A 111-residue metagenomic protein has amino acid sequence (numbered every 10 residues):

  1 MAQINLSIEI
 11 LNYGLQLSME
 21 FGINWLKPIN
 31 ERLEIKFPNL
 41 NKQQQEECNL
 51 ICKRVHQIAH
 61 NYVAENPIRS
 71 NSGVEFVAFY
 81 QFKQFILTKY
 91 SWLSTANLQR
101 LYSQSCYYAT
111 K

Functional and structural regions predicted by a protein language model:
M1-F37: Short terminal alpha-helical segments
F21-L33, S70-Q84: Short, charged amphipathic recognition helices of the HTH superfamily and cognate SANT/SANTA-like modules
P28-I35, Q43-R54: Charged, amphipathic alpha-helical linker/scaffold segments
L40-L50, Q104-K111: Charged low-complexity interaction tracts in eukaryotic proteins
N49-E75: Positively charged, polyanion-binding regions of nucleic-acid-associated proteins
F76-K111: Amphipathic alpha-helical binding modules
